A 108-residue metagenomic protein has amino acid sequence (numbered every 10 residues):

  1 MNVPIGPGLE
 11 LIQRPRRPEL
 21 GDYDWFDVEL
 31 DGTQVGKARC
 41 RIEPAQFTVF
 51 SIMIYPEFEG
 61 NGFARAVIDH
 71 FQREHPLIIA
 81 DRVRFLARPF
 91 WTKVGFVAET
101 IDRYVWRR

Functional and structural regions predicted by a protein language model:
M1-R14: Conserved N-terminal entry element of GNAT/NAT acetyltransferase domains
R16, G21-G36: Conserved beta-hairpin
A45-P56: Conserved acetyl-CoA binding element of GNAT-fold acetyltransferases
I54, G60-R73: Conserved acetyl-CoA-binding loop-helix of GNAT-fold acetyltransferases
R73-L86: Conserved GNAT acetyl-CoA-binding A-motif
I79-D81, V97-R108: Conserved catalytic-core motifs of GNAT/GCN5-like acyltransferases
W91, F96: Conserved active-site tyrosine of GNAT-family acetyltransferases
